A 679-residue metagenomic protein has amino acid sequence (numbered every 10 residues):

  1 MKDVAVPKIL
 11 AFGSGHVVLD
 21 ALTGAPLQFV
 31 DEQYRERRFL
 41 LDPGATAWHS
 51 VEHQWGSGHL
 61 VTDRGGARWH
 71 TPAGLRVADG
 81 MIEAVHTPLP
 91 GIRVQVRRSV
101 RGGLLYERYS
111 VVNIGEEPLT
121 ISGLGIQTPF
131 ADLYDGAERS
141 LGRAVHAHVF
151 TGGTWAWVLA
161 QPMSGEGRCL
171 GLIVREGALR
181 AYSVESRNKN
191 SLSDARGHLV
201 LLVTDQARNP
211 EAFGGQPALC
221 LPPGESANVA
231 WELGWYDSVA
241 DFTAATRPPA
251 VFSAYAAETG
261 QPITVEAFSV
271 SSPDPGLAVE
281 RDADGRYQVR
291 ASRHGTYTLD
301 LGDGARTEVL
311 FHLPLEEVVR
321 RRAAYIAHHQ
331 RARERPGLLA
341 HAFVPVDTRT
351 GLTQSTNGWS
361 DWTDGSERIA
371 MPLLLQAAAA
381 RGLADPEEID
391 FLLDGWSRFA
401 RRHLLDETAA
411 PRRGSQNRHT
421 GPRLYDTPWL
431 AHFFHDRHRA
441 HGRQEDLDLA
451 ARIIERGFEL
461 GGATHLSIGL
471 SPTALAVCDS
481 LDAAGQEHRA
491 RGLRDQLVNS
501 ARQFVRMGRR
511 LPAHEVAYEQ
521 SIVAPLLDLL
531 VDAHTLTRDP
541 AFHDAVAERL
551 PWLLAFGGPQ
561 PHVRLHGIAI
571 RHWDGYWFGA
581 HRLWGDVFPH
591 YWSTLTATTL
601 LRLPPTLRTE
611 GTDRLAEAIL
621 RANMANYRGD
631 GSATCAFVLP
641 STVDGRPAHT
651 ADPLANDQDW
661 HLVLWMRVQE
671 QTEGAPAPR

Functional and structural regions predicted by a protein language model:
M1-R108, V112-N190, R196-H198, A207 (+3 more regions): Beta-strand-rich N-terminal accessory domains
G102, P223, A257-T259, A291-H294: Surface-exposed loops/turns
Y134-A137, F242-P262, R306-V344: Low-complexity, Pro/Ser/Thr- and charge-rich linker/hinge segments at domain boundaries
R196-E211, D274-D282: Solvent-exposed beta-strand/loop surfaces of large extracellular or lumenal domains
L202, Q206-A250: Catalytic cores of secreted or luminal carbohydrate-active enzymes
V239-A256, Q503, L529-R679: Terminal, non-catalytic domain-edge segments
Q261, E266-R321: Extended acidic/polar, glycine-enriched regions that form or flank non-catalytic beta-rich accessory modules
V318-Y591, L601: Catalytic cores of extracellular degradative/oxidative enzymes
